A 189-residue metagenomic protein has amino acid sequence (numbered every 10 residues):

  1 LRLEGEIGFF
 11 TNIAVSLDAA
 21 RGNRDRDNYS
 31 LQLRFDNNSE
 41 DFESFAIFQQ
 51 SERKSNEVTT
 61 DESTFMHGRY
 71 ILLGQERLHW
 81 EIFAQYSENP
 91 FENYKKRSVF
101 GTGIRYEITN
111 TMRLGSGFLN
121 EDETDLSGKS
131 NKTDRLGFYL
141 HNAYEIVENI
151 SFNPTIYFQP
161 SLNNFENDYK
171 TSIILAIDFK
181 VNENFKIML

Functional and structural regions predicted by a protein language model:
L3-R21, D41-A46, M112, F152: Transmembrane beta-strand segments of Gram-negative outer membrane beta-barrel proteins
F9, D25-Y29, T60-T64, K96-F100 (+2 more regions): Residues that define the transmembrane beta-barrel architecture of outer-membrane proteins
V15-L17, L31-N37, G68-L72, T102-Y106 (+3 more regions): Residues on the lipid-exposed face of transmembrane beta-strands in outer-membrane beta-barrel proteins
L17-R21, N37-S39, Q50-K54, A84-P90 (+2 more regions): Transmembrane beta-strands of outer-membrane beta-barrel pores
R26-E81, Y86: Glycine- and aromatic-enriched membrane insertion/assembly motifs of diderm outer-membrane and organelle channel
E40-A46, E76-W80, N110-L114, Y144-F152 (+1 more regions): Repeated loop/turn-to-beta-strand initiation elements of outer-membrane beta-barrel proteins
R105-E107, T111-P160: Detector for outer-membrane/organellar transmembrane beta-barrel domains, recognizing the amphipathic beta-strand
N164-L189: Predominantly the C-terminal beta-signal and adjacent terminal strand-loop region of outer-membrane beta-barrel
